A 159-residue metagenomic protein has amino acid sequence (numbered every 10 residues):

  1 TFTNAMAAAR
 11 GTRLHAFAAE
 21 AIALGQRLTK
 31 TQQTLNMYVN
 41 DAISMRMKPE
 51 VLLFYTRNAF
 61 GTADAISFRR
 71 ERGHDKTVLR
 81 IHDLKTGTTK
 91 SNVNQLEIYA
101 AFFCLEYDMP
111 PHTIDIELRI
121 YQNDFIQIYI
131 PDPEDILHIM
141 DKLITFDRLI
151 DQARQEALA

Functional and structural regions predicted by a protein language model:
T1-T62, F68: Metal-dependent nuclease catalytic cores that hydrolyze phosphodiester bonds in DNA/RNA, characterized by
A21, A42, F103, Y107 (+1 more regions): Hydrophobic, Leu/Ile/Phe/Ala-enriched alpha-helical segments that form helix-helix packing faces
K48, D135-L137, A157-A159: Short secondary-structure transition/capping segments
L53-D141: Nucleic-acid nuclease catalytic cores
R148-A159: Accessory terminal regions of nucleic-acid processing enzymes
